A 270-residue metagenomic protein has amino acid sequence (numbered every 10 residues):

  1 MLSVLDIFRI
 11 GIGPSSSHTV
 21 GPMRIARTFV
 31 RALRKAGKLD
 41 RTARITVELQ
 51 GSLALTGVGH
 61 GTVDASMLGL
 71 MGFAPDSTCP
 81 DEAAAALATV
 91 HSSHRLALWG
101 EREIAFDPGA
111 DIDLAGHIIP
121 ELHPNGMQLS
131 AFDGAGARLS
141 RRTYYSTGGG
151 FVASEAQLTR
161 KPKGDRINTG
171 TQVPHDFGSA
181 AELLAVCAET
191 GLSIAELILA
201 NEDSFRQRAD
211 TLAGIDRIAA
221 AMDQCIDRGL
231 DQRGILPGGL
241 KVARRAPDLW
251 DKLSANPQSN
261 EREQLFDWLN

Functional and structural regions predicted by a protein language model:
M1-G11, T46-L49, F266-N270: Short, hydrophobic/aliphatic alpha-helical segments
I7, L33-Q50: Active-/binding-site microenvironments in catalytic and ligand-binding cores
F8-A26: Conserved phosphate/anionic-ligand binding catalytic regions in large, soluble enzymes, centered on
R31-K38, M71-D76, G134-A137, A220-Q232: Generic secondary-structure signature for well-ordered alpha-helical cores
G37-R44, T78-P80, G229-V242: Flexible, glycine/charged-enriched surface loops at secondary-structure junctions
T46-L197: Beta-sandwich/jelly-roll carbohydrate-recognition scaffolds of carbohydrate-active enzymes
G178-C225: N-terminal amphipathic, basic-rich helices that act as targeting or association modules
F205-N270: Accessory "access/gating" subregions that flank catalytic or transport cores
